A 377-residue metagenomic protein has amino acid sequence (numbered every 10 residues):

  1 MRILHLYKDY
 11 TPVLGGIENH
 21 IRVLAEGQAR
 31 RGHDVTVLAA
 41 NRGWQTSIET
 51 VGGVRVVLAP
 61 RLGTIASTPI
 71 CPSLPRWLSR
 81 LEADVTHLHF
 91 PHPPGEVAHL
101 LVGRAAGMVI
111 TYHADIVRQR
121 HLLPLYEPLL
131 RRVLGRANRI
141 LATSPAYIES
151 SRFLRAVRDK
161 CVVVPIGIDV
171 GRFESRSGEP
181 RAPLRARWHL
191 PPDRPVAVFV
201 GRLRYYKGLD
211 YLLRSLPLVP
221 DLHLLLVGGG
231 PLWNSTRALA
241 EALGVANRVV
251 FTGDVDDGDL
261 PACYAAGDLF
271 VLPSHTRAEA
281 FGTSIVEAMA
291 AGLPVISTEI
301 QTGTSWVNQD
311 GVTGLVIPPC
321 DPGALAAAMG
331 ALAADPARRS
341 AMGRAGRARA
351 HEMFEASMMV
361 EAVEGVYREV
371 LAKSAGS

Functional and structural regions predicted by a protein language model:
L6-S67, A146: N-terminal strand-loop element at the rim of the active site of nucleotide-sugar-dependent glycosyltransferases
N19, V23, P195-L218, P231-R237 (+3 more regions): A conserved mid-protein helix/loop that constitutes part of the nucleotide-sugar donor-binding site
P72-L74, V85-A105, V117: An aromatic- and histidine-rich active-site surface loop
L134, D254-V255, A262-G267: Short alpha-helical donor nucleotide-sugar binding micro-motif in glycosyltransferases
G135-S175: A short, active-site helix/loop in glycosyltransferases that binds the activated sugar's phosphate group
R248, A265-A280, L293: Acidic donor-binding loop of glycosyltransferase active sites
P294-T298: Short hydrophobic beta-strand element within catalytic cores of glycosyltransferases and related nucleotide-activated
Q309-G311, L315-G323, G330-A337: Conserved acidic donor-binding segment of nucleotide-sugar-dependent glycosyltransferases
